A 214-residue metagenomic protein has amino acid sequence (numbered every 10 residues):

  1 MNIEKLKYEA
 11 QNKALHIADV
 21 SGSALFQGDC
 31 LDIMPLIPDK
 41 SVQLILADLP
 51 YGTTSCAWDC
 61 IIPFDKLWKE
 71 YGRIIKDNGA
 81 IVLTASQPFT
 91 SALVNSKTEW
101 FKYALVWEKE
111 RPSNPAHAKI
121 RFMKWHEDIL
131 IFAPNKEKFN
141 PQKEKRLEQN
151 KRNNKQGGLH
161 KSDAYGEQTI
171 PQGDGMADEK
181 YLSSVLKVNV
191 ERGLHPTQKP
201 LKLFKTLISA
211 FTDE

Functional and structural regions predicted by a protein language model:
M1-E214: Core catalytic lobe of class I
